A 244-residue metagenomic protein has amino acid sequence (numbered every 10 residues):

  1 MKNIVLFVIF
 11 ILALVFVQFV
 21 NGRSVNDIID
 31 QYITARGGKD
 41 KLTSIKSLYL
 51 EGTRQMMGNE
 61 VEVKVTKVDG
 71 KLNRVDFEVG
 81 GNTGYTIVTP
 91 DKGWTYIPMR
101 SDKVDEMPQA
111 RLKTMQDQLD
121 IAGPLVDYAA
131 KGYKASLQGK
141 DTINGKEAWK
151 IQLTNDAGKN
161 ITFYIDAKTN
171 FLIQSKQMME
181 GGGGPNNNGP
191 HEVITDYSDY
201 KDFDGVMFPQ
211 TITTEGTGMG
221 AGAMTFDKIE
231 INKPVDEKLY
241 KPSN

Functional and structural regions predicted by a protein language model:
M1-S24: Bacterial Sec-dependent N-terminal signal peptides
N21-I29, I33-T34, K41, K92-K159 (+2 more regions): Flexible, processing/modification-adjacent segments and terminal tails in exported/periplasmic/extracellular proteins
N26-S101, K134-L137: N-terminal mature ectodomain segment of secretory-pathway/periplasmic proteins
Q55-M57, T142, N155-D156, T217: Short polar/acidic secondary-structure junctions
M56, V79, I143-N144, F203: Structural motif
E62, Y85, K103-D105, W149 (+2 more regions): A sequence-level detector of short linear motifs
T66-L72, T89-K92, A110-R111, D166-T169 (+2 more regions): A short, sequence-level motif marking secondary-structure junctions
E147-P242: Gly/Pro-enriched, hydrophobic low-complexity segments that function as extracytoplasmic propeptides/linkers
